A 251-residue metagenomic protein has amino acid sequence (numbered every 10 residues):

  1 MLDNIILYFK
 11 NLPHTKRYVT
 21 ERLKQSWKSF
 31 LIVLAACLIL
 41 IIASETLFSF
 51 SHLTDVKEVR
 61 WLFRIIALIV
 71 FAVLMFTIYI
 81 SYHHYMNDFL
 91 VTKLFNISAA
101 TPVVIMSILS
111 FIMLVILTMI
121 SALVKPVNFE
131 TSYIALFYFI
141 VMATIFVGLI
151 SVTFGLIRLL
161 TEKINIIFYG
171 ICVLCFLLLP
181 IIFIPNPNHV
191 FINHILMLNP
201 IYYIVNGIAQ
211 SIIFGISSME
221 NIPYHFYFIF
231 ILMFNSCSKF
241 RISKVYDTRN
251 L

Functional and structural regions predicted by a protein language model:
L2-L7, L12, T20, T46-T54 (+1 more regions): Junction motif at the cytosolic side of a transmembrane helix
K10-H14, F183-S218, I222-P223: Short hydrophobic, aromatic-rich alpha-helical segments embedded in or entering the lipid bilayer of multi-pass
P13-A36, I216-P223: Membrane-interface helix starts
K24-F50, R64-L74, L174-F176, F228-N235: Hydrophobic alpha-helical transmembrane segments of multi-pass membrane transport/permease proteins
S49-I66, A122-L136, I212, I216: Membrane-interface helix-capping segments at transmembrane helix termini in multi-pass transporters
R60-L123: Hydrophobic alpha-helical transmembrane segments of multi-pass membrane transport proteins
V103-N165: Alpha-helical transmembrane segments and their short interhelical loops
K163-L196: Transmembrane helix segments
